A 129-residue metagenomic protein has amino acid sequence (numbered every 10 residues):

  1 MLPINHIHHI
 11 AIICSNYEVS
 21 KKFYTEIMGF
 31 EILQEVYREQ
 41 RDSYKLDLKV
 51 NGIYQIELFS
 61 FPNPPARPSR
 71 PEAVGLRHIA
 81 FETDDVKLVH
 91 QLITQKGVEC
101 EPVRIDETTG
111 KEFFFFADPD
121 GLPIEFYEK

Functional and structural regions predicted by a protein language model:
M1-P3, V36, D47, H90-K129: Vicinal oxygen chelate
M1-V19, L76-I79: N-terminal beta-strand motif that seeds the catalytic metal site of vicinal oxygen chelate
H6, D42-Y44, G75, G110: Exposed loop/turn and edge beta-strand positions of beta-sandwich/beta-sheet ligand-binding modules
I13-Y54: Core segments of cupin and vicinal oxygen chelate
L33-E35, R41-Y44, N63-S69, P102: A short, acidic/glycine-rich surface segment
N51-Q55, N63-P64, V86: Short, charged/polar surface micro-motifs in flexible loops or helix N-caps
E72, I79-F81, V86-K87: Mid-chain, well-packed structural core segment of small domains
